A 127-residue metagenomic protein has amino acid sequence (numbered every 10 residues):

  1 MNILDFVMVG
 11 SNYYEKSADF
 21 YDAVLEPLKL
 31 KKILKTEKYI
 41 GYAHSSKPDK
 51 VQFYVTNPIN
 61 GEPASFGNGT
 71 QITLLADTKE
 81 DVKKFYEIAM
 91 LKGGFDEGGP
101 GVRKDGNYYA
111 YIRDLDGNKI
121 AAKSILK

Functional and structural regions predicted by a protein language model:
M1-A18, I72, L126-K127: N-terminal beta-strand motif that seeds the catalytic metal site of vicinal oxygen chelate
M1-I3, S65-G69, K104: Short glycine-enriched loop/turn motifs at secondary-structure junctions
M8-V51: Core segments of cupin and vicinal oxygen chelate
S11-K16, L74-L115: Vicinal oxygen chelate
H44-D77, D81-K84: Long, continuous compositionally biased terminal/linker segments
K104-D105, I125-K127: A short acidic/small-residue loop/turn micro-motif
A122: Short glycine-/small-residue motifs
